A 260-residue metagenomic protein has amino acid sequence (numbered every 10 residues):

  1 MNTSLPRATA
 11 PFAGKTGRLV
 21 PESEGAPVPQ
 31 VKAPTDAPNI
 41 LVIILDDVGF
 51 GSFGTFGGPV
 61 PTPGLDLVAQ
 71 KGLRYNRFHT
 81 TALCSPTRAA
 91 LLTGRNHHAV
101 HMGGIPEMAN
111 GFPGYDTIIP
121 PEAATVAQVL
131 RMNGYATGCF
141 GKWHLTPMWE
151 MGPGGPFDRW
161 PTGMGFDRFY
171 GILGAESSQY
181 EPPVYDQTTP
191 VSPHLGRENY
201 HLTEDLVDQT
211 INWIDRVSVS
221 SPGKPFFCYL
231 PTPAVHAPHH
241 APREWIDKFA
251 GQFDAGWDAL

Functional and structural regions predicted by a protein language model:
M1-L260: Formylglycine-dependent sulfatase
